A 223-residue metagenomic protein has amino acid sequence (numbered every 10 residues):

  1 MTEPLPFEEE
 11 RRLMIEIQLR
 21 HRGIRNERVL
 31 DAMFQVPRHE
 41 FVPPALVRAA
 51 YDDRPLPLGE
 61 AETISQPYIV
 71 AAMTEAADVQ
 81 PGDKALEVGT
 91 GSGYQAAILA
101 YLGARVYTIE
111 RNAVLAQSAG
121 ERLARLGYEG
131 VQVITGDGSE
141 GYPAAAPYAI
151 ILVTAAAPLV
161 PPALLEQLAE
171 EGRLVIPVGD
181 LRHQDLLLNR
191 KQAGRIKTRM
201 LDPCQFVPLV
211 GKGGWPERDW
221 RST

Functional and structural regions predicted by a protein language model:
M1-A45: N-terminal auxiliary segments of SAM/dcSAM-dependent transferases
R11-R12, L30, V70, L186 (+1 more regions): A general structural signal for well-ordered alpha-helical segments in protein cores
E16, R20, A45-L46, A50-D53 (+1 more regions): Conserved alpha-helix/loop element of class I SAM-dependent methyltransferases that forms part of the SAM/SAH-binding
H39, R48, P57, R195 (+1 more regions): Active-site/binding-pocket entry motifs
F41-V42, Y51, L56-L58, Y142 (+1 more regions): Short clusters of hydrophobic/aromatic residues that line enzyme substrate/ligand-binding pockets
D78-K197: Conserved nucleotide-cofactor-binding alpha/beta core module
G179-T223: Active-site capping/gating segments
